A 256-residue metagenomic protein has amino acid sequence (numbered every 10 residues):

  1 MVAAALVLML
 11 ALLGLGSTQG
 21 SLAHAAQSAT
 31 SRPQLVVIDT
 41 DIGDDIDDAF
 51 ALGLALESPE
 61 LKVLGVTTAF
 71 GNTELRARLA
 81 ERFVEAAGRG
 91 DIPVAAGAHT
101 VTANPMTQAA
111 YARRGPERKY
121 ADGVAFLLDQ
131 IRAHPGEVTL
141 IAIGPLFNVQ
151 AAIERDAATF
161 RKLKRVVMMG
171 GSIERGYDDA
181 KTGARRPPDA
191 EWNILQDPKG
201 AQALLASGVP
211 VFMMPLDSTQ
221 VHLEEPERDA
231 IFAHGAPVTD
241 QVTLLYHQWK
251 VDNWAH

Functional and structural regions predicted by a protein language model:
A3-S17: Bacterial N-terminal signal peptides
G16, G20-H256: N-terminal acidic, glycine/proline-rich low-complexity segments
